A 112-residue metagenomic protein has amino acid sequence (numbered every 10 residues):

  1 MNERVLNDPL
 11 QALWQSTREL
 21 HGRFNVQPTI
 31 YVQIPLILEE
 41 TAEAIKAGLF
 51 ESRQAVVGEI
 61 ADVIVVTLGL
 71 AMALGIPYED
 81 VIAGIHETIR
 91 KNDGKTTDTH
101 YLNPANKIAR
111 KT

Functional and structural regions predicted by a protein language model:
M1-I60, I64-T112: Flexible "arm" and connector segments at domain edges
